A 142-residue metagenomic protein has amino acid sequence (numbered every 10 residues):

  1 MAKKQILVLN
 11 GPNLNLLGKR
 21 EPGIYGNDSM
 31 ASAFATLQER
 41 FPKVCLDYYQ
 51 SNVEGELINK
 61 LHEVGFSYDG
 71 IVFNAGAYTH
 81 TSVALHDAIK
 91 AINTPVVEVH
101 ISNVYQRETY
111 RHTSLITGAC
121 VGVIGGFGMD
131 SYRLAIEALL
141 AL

Functional and structural regions predicted by a protein language model:
A2-I6: Extreme N-terminal starter segment of soluble prokaryotic enzymes
P12-L14, G76-T79, S102-V104: Short glycine-rich anion-binding loops that position phosphate/pyrophosphate groups of nucleotides and phosphorylated
L16-A31: Glycine- and acidic-residue-enriched helix-capping/strand-helix junction motifs
D47-G55: Short beta->alpha junction loops
D47-Y48, V97, Q106-L142: Short, glycine-/small-residue-rich phosphate/pyrophosphate-handling segment
E56-K60: Short acidic active-site motifs
V64-I71: Short acidic/histidine-rich motifs immediately flanking catalytic phosphotransfer sites in two-component signaling
S82-A91: Short Gly/Thr/Asp-enriched flexible loops that form oxyanion-binding sites at enzyme active sites
